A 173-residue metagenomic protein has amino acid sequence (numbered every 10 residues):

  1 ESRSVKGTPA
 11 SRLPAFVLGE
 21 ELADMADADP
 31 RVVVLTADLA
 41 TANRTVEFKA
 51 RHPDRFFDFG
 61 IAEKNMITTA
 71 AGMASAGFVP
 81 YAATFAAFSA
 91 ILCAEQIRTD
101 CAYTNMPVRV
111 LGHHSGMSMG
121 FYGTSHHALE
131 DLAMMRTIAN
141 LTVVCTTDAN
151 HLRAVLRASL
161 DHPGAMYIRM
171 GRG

Functional and structural regions predicted by a protein language model:
E1-R172: Thiamine diphosphate
